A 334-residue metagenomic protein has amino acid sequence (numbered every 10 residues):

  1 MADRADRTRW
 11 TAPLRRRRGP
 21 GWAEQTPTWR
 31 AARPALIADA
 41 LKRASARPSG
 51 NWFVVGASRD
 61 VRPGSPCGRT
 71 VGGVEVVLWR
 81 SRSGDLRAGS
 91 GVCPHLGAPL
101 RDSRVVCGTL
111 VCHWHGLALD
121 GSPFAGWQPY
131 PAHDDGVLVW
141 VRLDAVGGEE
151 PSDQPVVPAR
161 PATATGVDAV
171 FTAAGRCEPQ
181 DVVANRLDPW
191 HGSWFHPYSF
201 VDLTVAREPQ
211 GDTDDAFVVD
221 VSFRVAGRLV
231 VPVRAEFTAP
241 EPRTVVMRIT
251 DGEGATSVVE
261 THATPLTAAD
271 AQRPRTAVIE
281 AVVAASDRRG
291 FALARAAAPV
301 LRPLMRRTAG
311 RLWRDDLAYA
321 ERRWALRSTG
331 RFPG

Functional and structural regions predicted by a protein language model:
A2-G56, P131-D135, V139-R160, T165: Replace "small metal-dependent catalytic modules" with "small catalytic or cofactor-binding modules
T8, V54-R160: Rieske [2Fe-2S] iron-sulfur-binding domain
P13-R18, P27-L41, V74, S103 (+3 more regions): A broad, low-specificity signal for short, low-complexity segments enriched in glycine/proline and polar/charged
E24-W29, D39-K42, R47-N51, R59-R62 (+9 more regions): N-terminal start-of-chain detector that recognizes signal peptides and the immediate post-cleavage beginning
R33, D39, S45-R47, V71 (+5 more regions): A generic structural signal for ordered alpha-helices
S49, G126, H133-D135, S257 (+1 more regions): A short, structural micro-pattern
Q154-G334: C-terminal catalytic domain of Rieske-type non-heme iron oxygenases
